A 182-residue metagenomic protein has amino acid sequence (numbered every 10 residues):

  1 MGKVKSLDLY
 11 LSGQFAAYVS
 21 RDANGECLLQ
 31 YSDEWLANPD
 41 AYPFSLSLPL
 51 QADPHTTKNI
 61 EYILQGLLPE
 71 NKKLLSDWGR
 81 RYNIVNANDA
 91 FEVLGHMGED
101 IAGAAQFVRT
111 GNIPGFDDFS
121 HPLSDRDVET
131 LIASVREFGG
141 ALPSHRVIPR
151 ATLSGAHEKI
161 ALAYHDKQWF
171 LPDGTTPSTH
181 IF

Functional and structural regions predicted by a protein language model:
M1-F182: Phosphate/dinucleotide-binding and metal-coordinating scaffold of catalytic cores in nucleotide-dependent enzymes
